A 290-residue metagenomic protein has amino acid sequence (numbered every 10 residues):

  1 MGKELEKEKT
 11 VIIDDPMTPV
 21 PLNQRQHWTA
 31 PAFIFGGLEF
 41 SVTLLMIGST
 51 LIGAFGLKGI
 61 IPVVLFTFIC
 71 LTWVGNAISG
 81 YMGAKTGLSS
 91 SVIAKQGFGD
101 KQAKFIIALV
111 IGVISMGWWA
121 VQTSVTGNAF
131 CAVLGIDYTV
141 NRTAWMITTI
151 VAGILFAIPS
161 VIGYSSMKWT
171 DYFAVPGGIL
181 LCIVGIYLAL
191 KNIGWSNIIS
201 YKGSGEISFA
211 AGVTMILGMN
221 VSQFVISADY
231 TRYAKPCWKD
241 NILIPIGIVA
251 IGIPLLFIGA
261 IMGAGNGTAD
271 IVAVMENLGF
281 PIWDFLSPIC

Functional and structural regions predicted by a protein language model:
M1-I61, I207-V213, R232-I242, V249: Membrane-interface "cap" regions at the ends of multi-pass membrane proteins
V20, Q24-W28, I162-V175, S222-P254 (+1 more regions): Hydrophobic, small-residue-rich membrane helices and short re-entrant helix-turn-helix hairpins that build
T50-G80, Q102-I106, I248-A250: Extracellular loop-to-transmembrane helix junctions
G53-A54, Y81, G97, N128-D137 (+3 more regions): Membrane-water interface regions at transmembrane-helix termini and the short interhelical loops of multi-pass membrane
L65-F98, I107-V121: Juxtamembrane transmembrane-helix boundary signature
A103-Y138: Hydrophobic transmembrane alpha-helices that form the core helical bundles of multi-pass secondary transporters
I147-A189, G203-S204, I244-I248: Membrane-interface loop-to-helix entry segments
P176-K202, G212, I216-V221, G259-N266: Hydrophobic alpha-helical segments and their helix-loop junctions in multi-pass secondary transporters
